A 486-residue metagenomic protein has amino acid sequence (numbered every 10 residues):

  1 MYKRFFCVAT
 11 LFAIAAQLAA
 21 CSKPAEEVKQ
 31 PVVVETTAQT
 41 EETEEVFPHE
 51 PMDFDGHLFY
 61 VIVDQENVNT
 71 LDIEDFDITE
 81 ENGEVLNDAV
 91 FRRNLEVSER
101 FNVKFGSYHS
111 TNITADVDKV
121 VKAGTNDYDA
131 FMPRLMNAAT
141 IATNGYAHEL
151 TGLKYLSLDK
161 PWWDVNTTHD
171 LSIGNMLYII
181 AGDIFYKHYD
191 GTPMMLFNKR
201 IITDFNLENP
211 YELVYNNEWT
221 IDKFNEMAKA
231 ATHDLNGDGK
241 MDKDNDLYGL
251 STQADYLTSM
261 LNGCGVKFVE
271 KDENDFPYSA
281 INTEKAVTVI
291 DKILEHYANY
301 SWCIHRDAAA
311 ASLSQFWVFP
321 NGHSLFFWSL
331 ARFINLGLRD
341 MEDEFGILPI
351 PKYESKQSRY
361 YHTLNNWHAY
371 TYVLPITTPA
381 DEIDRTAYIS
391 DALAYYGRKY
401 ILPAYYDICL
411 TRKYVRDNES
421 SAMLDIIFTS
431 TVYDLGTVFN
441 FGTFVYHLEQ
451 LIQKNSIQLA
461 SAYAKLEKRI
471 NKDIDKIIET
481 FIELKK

Functional and structural regions predicted by a protein language model:
Q17-A20: C-terminal motif of bacterial Sec signal peptides marking the signal peptidase cleavage site
T70-N102, M195, R200: Short, polar/charged alpha-helical segment
R100-S172, F326: Extracytoplasmic "Venus flytrap"/periplasmic binding protein-like
A142-G145, N166-E212, S251-E273, W367-P375: Periplasmic solute-binding protein
T151, Y155-W163, V214-N216, V266-T288 (+1 more regions): Short, solvent-exposed loop/beta-turn-alpha elements that line the ligand-binding surface or hinge of extracytoplasmic
N225-A228, S259-A309: Glycine-centered hinge/linker elements that transmit conformational signals in sensory and ligand-binding systems
L338-L410: Extracytoplasmic/periplasmic substrate-recognition and gating elements
I376-A387, A394-K486: Conserved C-terminal helix/tail region of periplasmic/extracytoplasmic solute-binding proteins
